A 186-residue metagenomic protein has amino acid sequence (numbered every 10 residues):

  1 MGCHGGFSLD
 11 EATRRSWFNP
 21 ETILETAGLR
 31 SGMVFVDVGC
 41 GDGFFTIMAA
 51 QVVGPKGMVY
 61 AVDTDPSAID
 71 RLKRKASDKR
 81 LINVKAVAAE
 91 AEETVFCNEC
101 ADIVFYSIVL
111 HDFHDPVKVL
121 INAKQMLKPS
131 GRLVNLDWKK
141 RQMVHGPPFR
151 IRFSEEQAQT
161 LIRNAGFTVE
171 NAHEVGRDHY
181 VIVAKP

Functional and structural regions predicted by a protein language model:
M1-W17: Class I SAM-dependent methyltransferase Rossmann-like catalytic core, especially the SAM/SAH-binding loop
R14-M33, M48: Conserved alpha-helix/loop element of class I SAM-dependent methyltransferases that forms part of the SAM/SAH-binding
V36-E93: Class I SAM-dependent methyltransferase SAM/SAH-binding core
E92-I103: A short acidic, Gly/Pro-enriched loop at the edge of an enzyme's catalytic core that lines a small-molecule cofactor
D102-D115: A short SAM/SAH-binding and catalytic strip from SAM-dependent methyltransferases
V117-P129: A short glycine-rich, Lys/Arg-flanked "PGG" loop and its adjoining helix->strand segment in the class I
S130-D137: Conserved beta-strand signature within the Rossmann-like core of class I S-adenosyl-L-methionine
A165-T168, E174-P186: Core SAM-dependent methyltransferase catalytic element
